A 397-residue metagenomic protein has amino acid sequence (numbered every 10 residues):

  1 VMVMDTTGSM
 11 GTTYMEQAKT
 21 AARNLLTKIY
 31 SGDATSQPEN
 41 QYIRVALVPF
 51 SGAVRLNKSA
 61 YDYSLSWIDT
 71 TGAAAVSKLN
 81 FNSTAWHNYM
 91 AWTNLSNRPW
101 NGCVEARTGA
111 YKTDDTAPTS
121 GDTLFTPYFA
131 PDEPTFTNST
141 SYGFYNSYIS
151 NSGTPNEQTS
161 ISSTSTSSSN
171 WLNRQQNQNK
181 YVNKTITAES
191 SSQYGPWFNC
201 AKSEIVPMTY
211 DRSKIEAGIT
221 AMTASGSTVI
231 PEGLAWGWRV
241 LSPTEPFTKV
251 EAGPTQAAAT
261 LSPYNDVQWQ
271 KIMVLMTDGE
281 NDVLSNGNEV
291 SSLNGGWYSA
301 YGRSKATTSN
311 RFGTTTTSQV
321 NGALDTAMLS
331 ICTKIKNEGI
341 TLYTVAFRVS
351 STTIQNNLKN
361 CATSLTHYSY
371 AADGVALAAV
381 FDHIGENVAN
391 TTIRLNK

Functional and structural regions predicted by a protein language model:
V3-D5: Short hydrophobic beta-strand that contains or immediately precedes a catalytic carboxylate
T7-L275, G279-T341, T352, K359 (+2 more regions): Divalent-cation-coordinating short motifs within acidic/hydroxyl- or histidine-rich contexts, strongest in von
Y343-V345: Short catalytic-loop micro-motif centered on adjacent basic/acidic residues
T353, T366-K397: C-terminal helix of von Willebrand factor
L358-N360, G385-E386: Short low-complexity, flexible loop/linker segments enriched in glycine and/or proline with clustered acidic
